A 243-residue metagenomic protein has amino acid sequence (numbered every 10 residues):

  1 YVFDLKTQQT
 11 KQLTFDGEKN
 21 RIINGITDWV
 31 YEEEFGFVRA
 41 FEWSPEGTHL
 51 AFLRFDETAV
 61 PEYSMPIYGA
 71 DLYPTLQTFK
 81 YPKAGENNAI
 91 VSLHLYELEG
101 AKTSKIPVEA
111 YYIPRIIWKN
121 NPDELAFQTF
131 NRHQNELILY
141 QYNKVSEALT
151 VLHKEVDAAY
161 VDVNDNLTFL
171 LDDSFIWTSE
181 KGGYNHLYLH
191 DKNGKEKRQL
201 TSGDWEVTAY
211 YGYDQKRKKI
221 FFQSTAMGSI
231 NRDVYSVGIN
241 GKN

Functional and structural regions predicted by a protein language model:
Y1-L5, R39-E42, A51-E57, K83-N87 (+9 more regions): Beta-strand C-termini and the immediately following turn/loop, strongest in propeller blades
Y1-N20, I113-P114: A conserved hydrophobic secondary-structure block that centers on an alpha-helix together with its immediately flanking
L5-Q8, E97-A101, N143-E147, D191-K195 (+1 more regions): Short loop/turn segments that connect beta-strands within beta-propeller blades
L13-F41, H49-P107: Predominantly five- to eight-bladed beta-propeller fold
N20-F37, A110-I113, D157-N164, G203-Y210: Short glycine-/Asp-/Thr-/Trp-enriched loop segments that recur within the blades of beta-propeller repeat domains
D28-V30, K102-P107, T150-D157, E196-T201: A short beta-strand motif characteristic of beta-propeller blades
A51-F55, V60-Y63, I90-S92, Y112-I117 (+8 more regions): Non-catalytic accessory segments flanking enzyme active sites
